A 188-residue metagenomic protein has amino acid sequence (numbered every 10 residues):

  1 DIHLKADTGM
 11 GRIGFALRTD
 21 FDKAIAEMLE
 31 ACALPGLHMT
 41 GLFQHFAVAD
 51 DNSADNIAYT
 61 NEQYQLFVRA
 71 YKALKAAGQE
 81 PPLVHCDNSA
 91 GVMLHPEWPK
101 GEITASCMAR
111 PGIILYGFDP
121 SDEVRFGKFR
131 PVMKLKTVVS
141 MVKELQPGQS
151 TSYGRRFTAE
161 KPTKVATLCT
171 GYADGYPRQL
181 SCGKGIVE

Functional and structural regions predicted by a protein language model:
D1, T8-V138, V142-Q146: Active-site loop/helix belt of alpha/beta enzymes
A6-T8, T170: Short glycine-centered, acidic/aromatic-flanked micro-motifs in structured strand/loop junctions that mark active-site
K136-G183: Functionally critical, mid-to-C-terminal surface segments that flank or help form catalytic/ligand
K184-E188: Short conserved beta-strand and strand-loop elements enriched in small hydrophobics with frequent Asp/Gly
